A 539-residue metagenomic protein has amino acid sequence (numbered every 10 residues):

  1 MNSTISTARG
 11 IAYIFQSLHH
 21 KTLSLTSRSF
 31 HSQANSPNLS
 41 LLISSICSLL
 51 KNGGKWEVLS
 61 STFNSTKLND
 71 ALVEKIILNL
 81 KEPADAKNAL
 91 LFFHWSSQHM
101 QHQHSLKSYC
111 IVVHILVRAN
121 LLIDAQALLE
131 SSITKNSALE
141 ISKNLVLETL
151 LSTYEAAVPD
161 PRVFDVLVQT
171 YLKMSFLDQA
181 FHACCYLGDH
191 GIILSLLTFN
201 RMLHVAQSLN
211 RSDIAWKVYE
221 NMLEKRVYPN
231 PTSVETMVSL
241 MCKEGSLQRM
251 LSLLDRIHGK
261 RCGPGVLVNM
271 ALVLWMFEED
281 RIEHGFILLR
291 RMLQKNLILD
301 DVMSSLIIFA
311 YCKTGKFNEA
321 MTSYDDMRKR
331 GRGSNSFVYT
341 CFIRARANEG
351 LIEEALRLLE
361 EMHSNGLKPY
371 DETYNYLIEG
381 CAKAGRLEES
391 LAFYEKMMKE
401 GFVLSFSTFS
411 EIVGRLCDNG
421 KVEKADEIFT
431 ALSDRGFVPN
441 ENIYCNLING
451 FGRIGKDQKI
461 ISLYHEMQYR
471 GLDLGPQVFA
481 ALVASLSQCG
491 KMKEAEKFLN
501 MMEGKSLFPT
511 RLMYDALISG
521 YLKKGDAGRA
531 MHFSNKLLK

Functional and structural regions predicted by a protein language model:
M1-S252, R256-V268, E278-F286, Q294 (+1 more regions): N-terminal targeting peptides
I5-A8, A12-S29, N365-K368, E379-G380 (+5 more regions): Charged/polar interaction segments and conserved charged motifs
H19, S24-T26, L91, L197 (+6 more regions): Compositionally biased amphipathic helical and low-complexity segments enriched in hydrophobic
H20-K21, E427, Q458, A527: Short linear motifs in intrinsically disordered/low-complexity regions
C47, K51, I77-E82, S97 (+25 more regions): Tandem alpha-helical RNA-recognition repeat domains
N69, V73, A89, S105 (+37 more regions): Pentatricopeptide repeat
W95, A392, E427, S462 (+2 more regions): A residue-level signal for alpha-helical anchor/packing sites in multi-pass solute transporters
H102-H104, A138, P159, I193-L194 (+16 more regions): Short coil loop/turn residues that delineate tetratricopeptide repeat
